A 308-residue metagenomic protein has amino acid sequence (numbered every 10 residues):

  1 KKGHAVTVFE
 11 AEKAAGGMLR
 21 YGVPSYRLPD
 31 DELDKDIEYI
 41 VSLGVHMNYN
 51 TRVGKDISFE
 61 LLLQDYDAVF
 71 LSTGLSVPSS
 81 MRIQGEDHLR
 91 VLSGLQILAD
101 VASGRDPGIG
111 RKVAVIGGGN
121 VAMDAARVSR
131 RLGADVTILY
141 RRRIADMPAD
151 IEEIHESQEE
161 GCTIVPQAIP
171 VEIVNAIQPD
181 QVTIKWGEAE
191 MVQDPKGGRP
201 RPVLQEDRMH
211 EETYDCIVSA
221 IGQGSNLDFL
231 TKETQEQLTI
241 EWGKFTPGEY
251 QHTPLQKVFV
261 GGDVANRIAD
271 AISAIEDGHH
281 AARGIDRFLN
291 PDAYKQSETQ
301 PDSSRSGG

Functional and structural regions predicted by a protein language model:
K1-V53, S79, R127-V174, L238-E241 (+2 more regions): Beta1-alpha1 glycine-rich phosphate/pyrophosphate-binding loop at the start of Rossmann-like nucleotide-binding domains
P24-L28, Y66-D67, D87-L89, E153-S157 (+1 more regions): Short, hinge-like loop/turn segments at secondary-structure boundaries
D34-I83, E172-K185, E190-Q193, Y214-V218 (+1 more regions): Feature captures the FAD/FMN-dependent oxidoreductase FAD-binding
E38-K55, P78-L132, I240-P254: Glycine-rich dinucleotide-binding loop and its adjacent helix/turn
D87-R111, P195-I268: FAD-site-proximal beta/loop scaffold in flavoenzymes
E156-E159, I169-V182, V192, H280 (+1 more regions): Mid-to-C-terminal Rossmann-like scaffold of FAD/NAD(P)H-dependent oxidoreductases
G261-K295: A conserved FAD-binding loop/helix module that cradles the flavin
